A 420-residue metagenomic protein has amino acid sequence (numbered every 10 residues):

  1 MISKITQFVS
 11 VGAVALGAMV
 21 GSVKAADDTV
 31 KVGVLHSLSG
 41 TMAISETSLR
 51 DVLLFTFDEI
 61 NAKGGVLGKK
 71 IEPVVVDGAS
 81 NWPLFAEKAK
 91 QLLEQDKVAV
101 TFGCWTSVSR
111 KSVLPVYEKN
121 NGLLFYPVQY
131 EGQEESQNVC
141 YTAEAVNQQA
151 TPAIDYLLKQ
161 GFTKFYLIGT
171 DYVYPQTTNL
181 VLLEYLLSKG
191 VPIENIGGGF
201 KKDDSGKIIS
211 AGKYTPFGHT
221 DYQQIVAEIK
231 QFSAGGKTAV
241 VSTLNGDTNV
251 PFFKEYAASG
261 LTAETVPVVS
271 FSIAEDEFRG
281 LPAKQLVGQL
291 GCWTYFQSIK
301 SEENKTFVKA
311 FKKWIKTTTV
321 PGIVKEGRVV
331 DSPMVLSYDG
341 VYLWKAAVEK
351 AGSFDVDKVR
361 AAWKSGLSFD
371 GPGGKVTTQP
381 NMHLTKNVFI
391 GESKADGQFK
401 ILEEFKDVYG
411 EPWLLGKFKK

Functional and structural regions predicted by a protein language model:
M1-S10: Bacterial N-terminal signal peptides that target proteins for export
M19-A25: Sec/Tat signal peptide C-region and signal peptidase I cleavage site
T29, I44-D51, K63-Q133, T142 (+2 more regions): Beta-alpha junction/loop-to-helix N-cap segments that form part of ligand/metal-binding clefts
V30-V52, V76-P83, W105-V108, D171-P175 (+2 more regions): Extracytoplasmic "Venus flytrap"
E87, E131-G132, Q137-S259, E302: Extracellular/periplasmic Venus flytrap/periplasmic-binding protein
L92-C104, F125-P127, K164-G169, G235-G246 (+4 more regions): Periplasmic-binding protein-like
Y256-Y338, G352, S393, G397-K419: Extracellular/periplasmic periplasmic-binding protein-like sensory domains
Y342-K420: Extracellular/periplasmic bilobal clamshell ligand-binding domains
